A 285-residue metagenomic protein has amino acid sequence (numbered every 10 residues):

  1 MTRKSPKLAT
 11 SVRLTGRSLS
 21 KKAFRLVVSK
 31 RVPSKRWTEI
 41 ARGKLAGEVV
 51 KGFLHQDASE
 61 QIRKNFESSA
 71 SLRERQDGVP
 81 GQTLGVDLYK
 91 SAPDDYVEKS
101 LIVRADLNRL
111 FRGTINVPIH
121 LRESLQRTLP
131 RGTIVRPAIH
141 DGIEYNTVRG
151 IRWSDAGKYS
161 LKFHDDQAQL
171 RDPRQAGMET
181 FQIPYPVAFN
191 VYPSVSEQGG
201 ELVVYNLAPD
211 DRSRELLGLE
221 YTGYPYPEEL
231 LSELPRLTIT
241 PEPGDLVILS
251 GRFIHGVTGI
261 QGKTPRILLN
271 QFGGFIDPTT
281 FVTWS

Functional and structural regions predicted by a protein language model:
M1-N116: N-terminal auxiliary "cap/dimerization" subdomain that precedes the catalytic jelly-roll/cupin core of mononuclear
R3-E39, G157-Q169, E233-I254: Generic detector of solvent-exposed, compositionally biased contiguous segments
L45-G47, Y145-T147, P184-N190, G199 (+2 more regions): Extracellular structured ligand-interaction cores
L54, I151-S154, D165-Q167, V191-V195 (+3 more regions): Short, flexible loop/turn elements at secondary-structure junctions
D57-S59, I143, Y159, G256-T258 (+1 more regions): Short catalytic/ligand-binding loop motif for oxyanion handling, primarily in non-cytosolic enzymes, centered on
P93-G157, R174-F181: Signature of the catalytic double-stranded beta-helix
G157-R236, V282: Catalytic core of non-heme Fe(II) oxygenases with the double-stranded beta-helix
L217-S285: Catalytic core of Fe(II)/2-oxoglutarate
